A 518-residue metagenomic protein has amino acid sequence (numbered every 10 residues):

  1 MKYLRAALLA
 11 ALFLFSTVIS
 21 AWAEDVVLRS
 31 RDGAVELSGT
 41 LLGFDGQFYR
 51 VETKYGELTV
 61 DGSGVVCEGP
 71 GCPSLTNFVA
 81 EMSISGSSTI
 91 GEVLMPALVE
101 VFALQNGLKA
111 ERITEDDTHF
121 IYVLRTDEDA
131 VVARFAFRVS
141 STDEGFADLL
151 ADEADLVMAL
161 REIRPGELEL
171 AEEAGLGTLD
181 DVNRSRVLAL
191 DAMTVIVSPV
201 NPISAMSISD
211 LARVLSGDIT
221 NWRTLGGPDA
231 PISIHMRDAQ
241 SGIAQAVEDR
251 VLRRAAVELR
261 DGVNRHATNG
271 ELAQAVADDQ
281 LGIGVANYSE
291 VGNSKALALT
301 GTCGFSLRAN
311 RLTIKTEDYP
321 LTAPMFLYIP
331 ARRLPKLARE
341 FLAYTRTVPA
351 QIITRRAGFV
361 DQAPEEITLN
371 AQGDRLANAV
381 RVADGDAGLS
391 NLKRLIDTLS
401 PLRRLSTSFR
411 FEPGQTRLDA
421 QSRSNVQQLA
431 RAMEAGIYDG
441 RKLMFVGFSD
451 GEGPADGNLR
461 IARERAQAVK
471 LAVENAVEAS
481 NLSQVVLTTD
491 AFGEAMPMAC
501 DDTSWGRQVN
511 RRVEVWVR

Functional and structural regions predicted by a protein language model:
M1-R5: Positively charged n-region of N-terminal signal peptides that target proteins for export
A7-T17: Bacterial N-terminal signal peptides
V18-A23: Sec/Tat signal peptide C-region and signal peptidase I cleavage site
D25-Y438, R463, Q467, L471 (+1 more regions): Exported/periplasmic ABC-transporter solute-binding proteins
T126-A130, V139, E144, F448-R518: Periplasmic OmpA-like peptidoglycan-binding domain that tethers envelope proteins to the cell wall
F411-E412, F445-D450: Short loop/turn segments at strand-loop or loop-helix junctions that form parts of catalytic or ligand-binding pockets
